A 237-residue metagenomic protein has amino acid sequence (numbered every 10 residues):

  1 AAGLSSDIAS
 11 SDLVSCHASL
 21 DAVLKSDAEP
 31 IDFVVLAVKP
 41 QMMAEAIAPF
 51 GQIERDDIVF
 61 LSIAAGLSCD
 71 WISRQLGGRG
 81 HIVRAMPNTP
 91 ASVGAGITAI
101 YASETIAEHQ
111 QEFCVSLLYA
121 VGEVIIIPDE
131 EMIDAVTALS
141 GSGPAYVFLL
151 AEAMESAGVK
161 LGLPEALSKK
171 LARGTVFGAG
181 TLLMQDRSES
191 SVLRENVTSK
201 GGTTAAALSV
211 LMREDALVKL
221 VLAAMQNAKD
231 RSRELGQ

Functional and structural regions predicted by a protein language model:
A1-A9: NAD(P)-binding Rossmann-fold cofactor-contacting core
L4, H17-I100, E104: Rossmann-like NAD(P)(H) cofactor-binding subdomain of soluble oxidoreductases
S5, I31, M43, C69 (+9 more regions): A general structural signal for well-ordered alpha-helical segments in protein cores
S6, S15-K25, E29, A44-Q52 (+9 more regions): Replace "anionic and nucleotidyl ligands
W71-H81, I97-A135, Y146-Q185, R231: Internal alpha-helical scaffold of NAD(P)-dependent oxidoreductase catalytic cores
M132-A138, S190-E195: Short pre-catalytic strand/loop immediately N-terminal to key active-site residues, enriched for Gly-Thr
G143: Aromatic-residue-lined binding/catalytic grooves and analogous aromatic/hydrophobic interfacial grooves in multimeric
R173-Q237: NAD(P)-dependent Rossmann-like dehydrogenase/reductase catalytic/cofactor-binding core
